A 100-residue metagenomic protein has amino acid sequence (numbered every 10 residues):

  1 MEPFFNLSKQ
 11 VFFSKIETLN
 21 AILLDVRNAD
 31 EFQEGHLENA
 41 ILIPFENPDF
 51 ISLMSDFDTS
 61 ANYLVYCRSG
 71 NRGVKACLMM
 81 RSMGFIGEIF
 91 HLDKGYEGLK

Functional and structural regions predicted by a protein language model:
M1-A21, A29-N62, R68-K100: Rhodanese-like catalytic fold shared by cysteine-dependent sulfurtransferases and DSP/PTP-type phosphatases
